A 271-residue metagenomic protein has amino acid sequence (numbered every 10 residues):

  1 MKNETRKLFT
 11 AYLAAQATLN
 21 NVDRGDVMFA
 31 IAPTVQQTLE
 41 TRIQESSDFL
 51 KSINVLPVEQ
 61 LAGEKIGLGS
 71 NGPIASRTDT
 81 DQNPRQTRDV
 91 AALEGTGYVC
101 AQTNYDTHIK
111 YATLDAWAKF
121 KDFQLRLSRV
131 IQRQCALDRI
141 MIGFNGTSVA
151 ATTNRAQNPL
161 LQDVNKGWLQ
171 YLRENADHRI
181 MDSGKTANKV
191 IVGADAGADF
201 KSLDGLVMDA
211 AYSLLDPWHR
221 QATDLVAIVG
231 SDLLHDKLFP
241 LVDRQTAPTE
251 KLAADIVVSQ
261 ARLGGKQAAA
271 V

Functional and structural regions predicted by a protein language model:
M1-L19, T87-R88: Short, intrinsically disordered N-terminal pre-domain segments
M1-R6, N20, R24, M28 (+6 more regions): Intrinsic-disorder-associated interaction segments
A11-V22, T41, E45, L56-E59 (+5 more regions): Surface-exposed polar/charged interaction patches
T18, V22, A136-S148, R220-D224: Intrinsically disordered or highly flexible coil/loop and linker segments, enriched in small and charged/polar residues
D26-I109, R129, L161-Q170: Assembly/oligomerization interface modules of large self-assembling protein complexes
I109-Y111, S231: Short, structured patches in soluble enzyme cores that scaffold and shape functional sites
Y111-V207: Alpha-helical scaffold segments that mediate packing/assembly in large oligomeric complexes
G197-V271: Extended oligomerization regions of viral-like shell subunits
